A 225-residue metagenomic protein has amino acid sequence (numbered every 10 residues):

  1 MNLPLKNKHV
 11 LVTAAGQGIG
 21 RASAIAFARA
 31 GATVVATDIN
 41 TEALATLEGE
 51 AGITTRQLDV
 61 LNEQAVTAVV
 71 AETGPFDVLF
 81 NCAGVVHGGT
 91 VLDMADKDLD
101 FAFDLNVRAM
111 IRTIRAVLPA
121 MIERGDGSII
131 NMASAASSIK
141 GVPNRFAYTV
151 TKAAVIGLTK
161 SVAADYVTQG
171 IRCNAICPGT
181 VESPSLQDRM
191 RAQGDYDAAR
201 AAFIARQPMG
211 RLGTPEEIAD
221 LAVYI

Functional and structural regions predicted by a protein language model:
A83-H87: Conserved NAD(P)H cofactor-binding loop of Rossmann-fold oxidoreductase domains
T90-V91, D98-F103, F203: Substrate-binding pocket helix/loop in short-chain dehydrogenase/reductase
I114, T151, T159: Active-site helix of classical SDR
P119, A164-T168: Alpha-helical segment proximal to the catalytic Tyr-Lys
S134: Residue(s) in the substrate-gating loop at a strand-loop-helix junction that position the organic substrate next
T168, A175, A198-I225: C-terminal helical subdomain
P178-D188: Short, flexible catalytic-loop segment of classical short-chain dehydrogenase/reductase
